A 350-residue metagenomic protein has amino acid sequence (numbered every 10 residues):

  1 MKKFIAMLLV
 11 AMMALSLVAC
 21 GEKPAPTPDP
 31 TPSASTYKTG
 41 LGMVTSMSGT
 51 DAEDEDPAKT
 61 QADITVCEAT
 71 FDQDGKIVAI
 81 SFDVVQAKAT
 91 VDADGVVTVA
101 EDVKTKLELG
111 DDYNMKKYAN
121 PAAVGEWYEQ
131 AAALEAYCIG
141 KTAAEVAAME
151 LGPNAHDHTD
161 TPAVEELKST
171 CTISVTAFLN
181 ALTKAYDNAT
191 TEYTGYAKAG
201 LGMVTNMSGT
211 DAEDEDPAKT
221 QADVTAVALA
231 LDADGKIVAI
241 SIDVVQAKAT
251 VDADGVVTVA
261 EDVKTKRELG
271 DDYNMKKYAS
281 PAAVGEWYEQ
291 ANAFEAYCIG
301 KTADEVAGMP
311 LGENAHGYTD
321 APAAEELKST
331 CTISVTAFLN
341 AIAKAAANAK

Functional and structural regions predicted by a protein language model:
M1-A11: Positively charged n-region of N-terminal signal peptides that target proteins for export
F4-I5, A25, L269: Small/flexible residues
L15-A19: C-terminal motif of bacterial Sec signal peptides marking the signal peptidase cleavage site
G21-K23: Bacterial signal peptide processing site
A25-T31: Low-complexity, acidic Ser/Thr/Pro-rich repeat tracts that form intrinsically disordered stalk/linker regions of very
P32-K350: Active-site- and interface-proximal helix/loop "cap" or "latch" segments in soluble metabolic and energy-transducing
